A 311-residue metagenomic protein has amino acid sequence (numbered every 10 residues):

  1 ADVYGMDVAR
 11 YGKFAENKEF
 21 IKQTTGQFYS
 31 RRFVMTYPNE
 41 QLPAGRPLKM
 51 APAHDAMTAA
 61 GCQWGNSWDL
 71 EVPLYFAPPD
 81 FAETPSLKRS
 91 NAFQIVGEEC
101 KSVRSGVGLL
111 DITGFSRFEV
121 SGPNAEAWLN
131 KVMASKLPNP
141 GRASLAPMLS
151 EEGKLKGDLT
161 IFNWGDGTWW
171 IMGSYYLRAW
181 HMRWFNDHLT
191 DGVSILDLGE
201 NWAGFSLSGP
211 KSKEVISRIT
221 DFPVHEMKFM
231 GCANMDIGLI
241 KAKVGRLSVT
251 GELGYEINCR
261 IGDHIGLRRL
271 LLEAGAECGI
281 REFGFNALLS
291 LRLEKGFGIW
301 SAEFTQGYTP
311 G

Functional and structural regions predicted by a protein language model:
V3-G311: Glycine/proline-enriched, intrinsically flexible loops and inter-domain linkers
